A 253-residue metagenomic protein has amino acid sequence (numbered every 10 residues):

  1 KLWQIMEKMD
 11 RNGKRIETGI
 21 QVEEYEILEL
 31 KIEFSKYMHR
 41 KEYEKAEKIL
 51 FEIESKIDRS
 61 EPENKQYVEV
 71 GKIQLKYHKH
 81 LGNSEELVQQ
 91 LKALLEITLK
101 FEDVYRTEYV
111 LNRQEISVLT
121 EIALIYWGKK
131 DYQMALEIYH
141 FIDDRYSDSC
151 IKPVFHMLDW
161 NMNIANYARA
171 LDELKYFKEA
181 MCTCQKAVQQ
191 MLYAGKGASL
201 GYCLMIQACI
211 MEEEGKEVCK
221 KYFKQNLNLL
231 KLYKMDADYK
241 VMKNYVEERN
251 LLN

Functional and structural regions predicted by a protein language model:
K1-I16: DNA major-groove recognition helix of helix-turn-helix/homeodomain DNA-binding modules
M9, R40, K79-L81, K129 (+5 more regions): Structural motif corresponding to the intra-repeat A-B loop/turn of tetratricopeptide repeats
E24-I27, E63-K65, R106-R113, V154-L158 (+2 more regions): Residue signature of alpha-solenoid helical repeat architecture, marking inter-repeat boundaries and helix-start
L28, Y67-E69, V110, S117 (+3 more regions): Residue register of alpha-helical TPR repeats
I32, K36, L75-Y77, I125 (+4 more regions): Residue-level signature for tetratricopeptide repeat
E33, K72-Q74, E115, I122 (+4 more regions): Structural register within alpha-helical repeat arrays
L50-D58, K92-Y105, L136-K152, Q185-K196 (+1 more regions): Amphipathic alpha-helical segments of tetratricopeptide repeats
